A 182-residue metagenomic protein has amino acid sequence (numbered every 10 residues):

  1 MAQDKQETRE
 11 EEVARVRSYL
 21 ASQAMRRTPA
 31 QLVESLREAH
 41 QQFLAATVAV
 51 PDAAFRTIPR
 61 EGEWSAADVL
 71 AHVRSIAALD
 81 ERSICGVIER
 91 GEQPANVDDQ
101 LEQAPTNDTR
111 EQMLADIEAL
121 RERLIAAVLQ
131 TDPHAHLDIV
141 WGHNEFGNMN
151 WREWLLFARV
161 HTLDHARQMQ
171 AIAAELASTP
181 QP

Functional and structural regions predicted by a protein language model:
M1-D4, R26-P29, R37-F43, V73-S83 (+1 more regions): Short, mixed-charge, low-aromatic patches
A2-R15, Y19-A21, R56-D98, D138-P182: Short, contiguous alpha-helical
R15-T28, T106: Short, contiguous pre-domain boundary segments
R26-L36, E63-L70, R110-I117, R152-L155: Amphipathic, non-membrane alpha-helical segments in soluble helical-bundle scaffolds
R26-R60: Short, contiguous, helix-prone interaction/anchoring segments in small proteins
S35-L44, V48, Q100-D138, L156-A158: Acidic/histidine-rich alpha-helical segments that form the ligand environment of transition-metal centers
Q42, A46-A49, A53, L79 (+5 more regions): Amphipathic, soluble alpha-helical interaction motifs
